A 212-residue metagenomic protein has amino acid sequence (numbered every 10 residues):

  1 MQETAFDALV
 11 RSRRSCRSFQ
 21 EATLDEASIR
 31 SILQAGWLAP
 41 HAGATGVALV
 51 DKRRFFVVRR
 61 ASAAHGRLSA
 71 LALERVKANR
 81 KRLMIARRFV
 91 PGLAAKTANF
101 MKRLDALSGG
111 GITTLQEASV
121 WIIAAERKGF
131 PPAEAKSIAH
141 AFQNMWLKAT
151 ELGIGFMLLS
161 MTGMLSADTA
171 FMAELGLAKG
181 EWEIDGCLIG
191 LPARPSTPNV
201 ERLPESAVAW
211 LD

Functional and structural regions predicted by a protein language model:
M1-L115, D212: N-terminal amphipathic, basic helical "cap/leader" segment at the start of enzyme domains
M1-Q2, F6-C16, G180-D212: C-terminal helix-cap and adjacent tail motif
F19, F130-E134, S196: A generic structural signal for short coil/turn motifs at secondary-structure boundaries
G36-A39, I122, E126-F171: Small-aliphatic-rich amphipathic alpha-helix that forms the alpha element of a beta-alpha
V47-V50, T113-Q116, L175-G180, E201-R202: Solvent-exposed alpha-helices and their adjacent loops that cap or buttress functional pockets in soluble metabolic
V50-D51, I154-S160, W182-E183: A short coil-to-beta-strand element that immediately follows conserved catalytic motifs
K52-R54, A118-W121, E183-I184: Short, surface-exposed beta-edge/turn micro-motifs
L107-G111, A173, S206: Short, P/G- and charge-enriched loop/turn segments at secondary-structure junctions
